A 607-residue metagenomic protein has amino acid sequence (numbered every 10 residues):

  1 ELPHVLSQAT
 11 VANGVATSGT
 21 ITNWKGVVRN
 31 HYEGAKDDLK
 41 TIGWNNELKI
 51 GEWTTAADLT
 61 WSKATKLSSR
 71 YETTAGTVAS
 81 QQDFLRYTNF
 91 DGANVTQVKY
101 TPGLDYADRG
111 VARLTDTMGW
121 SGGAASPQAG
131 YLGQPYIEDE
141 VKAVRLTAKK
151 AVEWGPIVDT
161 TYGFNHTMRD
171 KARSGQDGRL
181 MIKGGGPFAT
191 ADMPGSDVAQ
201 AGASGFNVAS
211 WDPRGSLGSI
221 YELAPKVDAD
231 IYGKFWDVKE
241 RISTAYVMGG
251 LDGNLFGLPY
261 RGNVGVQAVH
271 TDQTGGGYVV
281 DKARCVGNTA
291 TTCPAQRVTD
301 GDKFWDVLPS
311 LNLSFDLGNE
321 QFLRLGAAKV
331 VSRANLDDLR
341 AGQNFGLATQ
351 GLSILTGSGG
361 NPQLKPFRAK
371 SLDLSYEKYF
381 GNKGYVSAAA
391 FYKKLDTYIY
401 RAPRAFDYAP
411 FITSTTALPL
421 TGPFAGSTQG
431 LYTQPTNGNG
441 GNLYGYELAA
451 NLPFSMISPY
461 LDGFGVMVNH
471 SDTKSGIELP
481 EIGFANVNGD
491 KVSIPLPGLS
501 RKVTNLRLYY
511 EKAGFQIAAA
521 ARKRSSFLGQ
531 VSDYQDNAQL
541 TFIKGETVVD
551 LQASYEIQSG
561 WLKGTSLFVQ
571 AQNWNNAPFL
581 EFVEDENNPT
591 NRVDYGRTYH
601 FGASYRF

Functional and structural regions predicted by a protein language model:
E1, L59, T65, A124-Y131 (+4 more regions): Signature of Gram-negative outer-membrane beta-barrel scaffolds
V5-W24, F84-Q128, S174-K234, C293 (+3 more regions): Flexible glycine-rich, low-complexity coil/linker segments exposed to the extracellular/periplasmic environment
V28-L39, D230, K234-R241, D302 (+5 more regions): Outer-membrane beta-barrel signature, preferentially recognizing the C-terminal barrel domain of Gram-negative
E47, G51-A56, G92-T96, A151-T160 (+6 more regions): Short loop/turn motifs that connect adjacent beta-strands in outer-membrane beta-barrel proteins
I50-E52, W61-L67, A75, Y136 (+12 more regions): Transmembrane beta-strands of outer-membrane beta-barrel pores
D170-A172, S210-S219, Y232-F235, N319-S371 (+4 more regions): Surface-exposed extracellular loop regions of Gram-negative outer-membrane beta-barrel proteins, predominantly
G184, R522-S532, Y555-F607: C-terminal beta-signal and adjacent terminal beta-strands/loops of Gram-negative outer-membrane beta-barrel proteins
Y392-K394, F411-V531: Gram-negative outer-membrane beta-barrel transporters
